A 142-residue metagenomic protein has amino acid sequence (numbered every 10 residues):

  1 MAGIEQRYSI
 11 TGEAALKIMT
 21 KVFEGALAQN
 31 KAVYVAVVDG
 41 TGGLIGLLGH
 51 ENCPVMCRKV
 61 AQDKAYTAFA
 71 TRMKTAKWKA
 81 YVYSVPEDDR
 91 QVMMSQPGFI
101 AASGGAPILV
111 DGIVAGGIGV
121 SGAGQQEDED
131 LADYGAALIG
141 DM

Functional and structural regions predicted by a protein language model:
M1-M142: Flexible, solvent-exposed loop/hinge segments and secondary-structure transition points
